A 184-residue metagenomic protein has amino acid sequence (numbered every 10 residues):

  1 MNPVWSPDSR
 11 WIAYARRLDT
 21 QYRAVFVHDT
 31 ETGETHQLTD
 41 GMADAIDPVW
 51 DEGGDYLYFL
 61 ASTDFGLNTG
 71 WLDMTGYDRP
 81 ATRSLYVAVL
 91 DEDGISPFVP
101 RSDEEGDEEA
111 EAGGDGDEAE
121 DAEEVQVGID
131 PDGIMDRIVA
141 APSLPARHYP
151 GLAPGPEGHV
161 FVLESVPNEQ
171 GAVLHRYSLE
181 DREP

Functional and structural regions predicted by a protein language model:
M1, R10-F26, T32-E34, T39-I46 (+2 more regions): A flexible loop/linker signature enriched in serine peptidases of the S9 family
M1-N2, D132: Beta-propeller and related beta-repeat scaffolds in trafficking/envelope systems
P3-W11, D47-L57, G151-H159: Blade-terminus and WD-like Trp-Asp/Gly-His loop motifs, strongest in beta-propeller folds
H36-P48, P142-P150, E183-P184: Conserved blade-ending motifs and adjacent loop-strand segments that build the rim/top face of beta-propeller domains
G106-D132: Short, cationic low-complexity segments
Q126-P145: A short helix->beta-strand "capping" segment at the edge of beta-propeller domains
V139-A140, V162, V166-P184: Intrinsically disordered, Ser/Thr/Pro/Gly-rich linkers and terminal tails that flank and connect PDZ domains
P142-S165: Beta-strand-rich domains and repeat architectures in extracellular enzymes and scaffolds, especially beta-propellers
